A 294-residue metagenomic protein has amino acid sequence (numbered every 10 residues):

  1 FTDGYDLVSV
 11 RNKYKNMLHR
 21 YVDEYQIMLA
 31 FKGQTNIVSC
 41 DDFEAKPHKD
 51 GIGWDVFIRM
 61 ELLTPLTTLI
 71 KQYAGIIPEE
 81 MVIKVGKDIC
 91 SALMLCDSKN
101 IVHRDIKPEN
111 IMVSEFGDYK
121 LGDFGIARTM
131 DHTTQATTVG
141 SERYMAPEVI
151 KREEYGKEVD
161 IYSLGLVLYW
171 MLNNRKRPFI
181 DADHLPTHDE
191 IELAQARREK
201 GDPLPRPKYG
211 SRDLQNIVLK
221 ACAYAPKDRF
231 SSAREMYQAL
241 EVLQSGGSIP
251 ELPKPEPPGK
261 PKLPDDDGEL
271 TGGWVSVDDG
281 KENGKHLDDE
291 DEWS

Functional and structural regions predicted by a protein language model:
S39-W54: Short beta-strand micro-motifs within the conserved protein kinase catalytic domain, predominantly in the N-lobe
G51-L66: Conserved short submotifs of the Hanks-type protein kinase catalytic core that shape the nucleotide-binding pocket
V85-G86: Activation segment signature within eukaryotic-like protein kinase domains
D97-V113: Catalytic-loop of the protein kinase fold
D160: Conserved catalytic-loop aspartate of Hanks-type protein kinases
R229: Conserved HRD-motif arginine in the catalytic loop of eukaryotic-like protein kinases
